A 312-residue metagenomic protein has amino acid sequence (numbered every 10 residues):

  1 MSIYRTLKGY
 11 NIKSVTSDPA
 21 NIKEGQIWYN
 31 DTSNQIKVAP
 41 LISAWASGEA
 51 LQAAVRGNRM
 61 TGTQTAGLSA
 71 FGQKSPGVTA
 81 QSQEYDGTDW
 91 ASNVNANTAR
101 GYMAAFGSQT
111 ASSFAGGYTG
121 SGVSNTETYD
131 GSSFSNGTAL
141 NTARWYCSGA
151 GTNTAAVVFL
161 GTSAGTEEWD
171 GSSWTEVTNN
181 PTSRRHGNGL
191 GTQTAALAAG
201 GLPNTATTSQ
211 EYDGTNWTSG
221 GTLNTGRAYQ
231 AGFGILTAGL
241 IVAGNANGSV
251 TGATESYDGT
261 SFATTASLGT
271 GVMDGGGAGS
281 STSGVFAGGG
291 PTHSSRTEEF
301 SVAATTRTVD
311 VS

Functional and structural regions predicted by a protein language model:
M1-S312: Polar, enzyme-active/binding microenvironments
